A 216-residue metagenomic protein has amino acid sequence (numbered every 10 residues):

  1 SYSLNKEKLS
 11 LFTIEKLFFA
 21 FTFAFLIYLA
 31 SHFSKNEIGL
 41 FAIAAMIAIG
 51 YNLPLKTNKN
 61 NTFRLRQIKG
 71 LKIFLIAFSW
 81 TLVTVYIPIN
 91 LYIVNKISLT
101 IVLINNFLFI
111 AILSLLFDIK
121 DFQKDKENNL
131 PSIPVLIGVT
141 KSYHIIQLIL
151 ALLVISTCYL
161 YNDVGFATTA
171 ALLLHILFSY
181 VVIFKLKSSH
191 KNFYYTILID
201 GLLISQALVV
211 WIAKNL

Functional and structural regions predicted by a protein language model:
S1-L4, F109-I133: Acidic (Asp/Glu-rich) catalytic motifs at the cytosolic membrane interface
Y2-F19, L53-F78, S132, L136-S142 (+1 more regions): Interhelical loop and helix-boundary elements at the membrane-water interface of polytopic inner-membrane proteins
E15-F19, F41, K69, I73-A77 (+4 more regions): Residue-level signature of transmembrane alpha-helical entry/exit and packing/kink sites in multi-pass membrane
E15-N58, Q147-N192: Transmembrane helix-loop-helix
L26-G39, L82-I104, S156-T168, W211-L216: Helix-coil boundary and interhelical linker segments in multi-pass alpha-helical membrane proteins
L40-M46, N95-L116: Membrane-embedded alpha-helical segments that form the functional core of polytopic membrane enzymes, especially those
V102-I112, T157-Y161, T168-L216: Hydrophobic alpha-helical transmembrane segments of membrane proteins
V102-N105, I133-L150: A loop-to-helix transmembrane entry motif
